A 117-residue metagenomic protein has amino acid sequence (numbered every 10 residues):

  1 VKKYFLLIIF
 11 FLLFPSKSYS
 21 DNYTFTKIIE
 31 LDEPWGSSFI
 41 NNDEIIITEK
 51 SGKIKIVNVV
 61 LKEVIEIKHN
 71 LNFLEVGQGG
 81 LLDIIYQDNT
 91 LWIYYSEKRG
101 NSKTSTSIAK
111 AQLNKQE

Functional and structural regions predicted by a protein language model:
Y4-F14: Sec-dependent N-terminal signal peptides
Y19-E117: Acidic, Gly/Ser/Thr-rich repeat motifs that build Ca2+-stabilized beta-propeller blades
